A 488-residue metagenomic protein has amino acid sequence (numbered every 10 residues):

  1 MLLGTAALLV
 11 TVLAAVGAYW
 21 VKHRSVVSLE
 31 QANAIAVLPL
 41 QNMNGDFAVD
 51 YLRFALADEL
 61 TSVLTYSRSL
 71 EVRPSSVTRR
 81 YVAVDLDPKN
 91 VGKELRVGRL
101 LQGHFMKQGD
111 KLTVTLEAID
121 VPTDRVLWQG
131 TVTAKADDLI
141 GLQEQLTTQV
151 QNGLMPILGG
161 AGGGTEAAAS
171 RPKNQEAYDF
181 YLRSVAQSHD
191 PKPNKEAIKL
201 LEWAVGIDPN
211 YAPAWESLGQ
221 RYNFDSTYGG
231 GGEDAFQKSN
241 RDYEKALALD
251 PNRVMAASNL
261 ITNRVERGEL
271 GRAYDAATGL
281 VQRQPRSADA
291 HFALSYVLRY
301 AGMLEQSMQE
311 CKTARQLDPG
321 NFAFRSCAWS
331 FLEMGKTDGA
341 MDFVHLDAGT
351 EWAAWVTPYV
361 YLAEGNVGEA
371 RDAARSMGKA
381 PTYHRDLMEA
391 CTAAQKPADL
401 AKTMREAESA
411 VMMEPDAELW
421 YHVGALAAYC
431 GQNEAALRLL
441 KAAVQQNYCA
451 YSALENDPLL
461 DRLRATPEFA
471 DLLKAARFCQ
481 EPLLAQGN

Functional and structural regions predicted by a protein language model:
G4-L9, V16-S25, D58-K199: Catalytic-center loop of serine/cysteine hydrolases
W20-A36: Ser/Thr/Pro/Gly-rich low-complexity linker/stalk segments immediately outside membranes or between
A36-D46: Acidic/histidine-rich, surface-exposed loop or edge segments in extracytoplasmic proteins
F47-A55: Glycine- and acidic-residue-enriched helix-capping/strand-helix junction motifs
A168-S170, P209-P213, E244-M255, Q282 (+2 more regions): Flexible helix-coil transition and linker loops at the boundaries of alpha-helical arrays
R171-H189, N210-Y228, D250-E266, P381-C391 (+1 more regions): Amphipathic alpha-helical repeat scaffolds of TPR domains
K195, E233, S239-E244, A257-L260 (+1 more regions): Alpha-helical protein-protein interaction modules
